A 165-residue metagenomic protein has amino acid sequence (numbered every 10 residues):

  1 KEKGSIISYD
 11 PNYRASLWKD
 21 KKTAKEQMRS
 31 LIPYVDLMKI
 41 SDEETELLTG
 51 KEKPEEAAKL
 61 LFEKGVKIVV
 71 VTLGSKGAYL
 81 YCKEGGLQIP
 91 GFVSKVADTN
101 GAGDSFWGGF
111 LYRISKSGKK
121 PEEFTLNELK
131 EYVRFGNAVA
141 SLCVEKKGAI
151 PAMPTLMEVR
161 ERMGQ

Functional and structural regions predicted by a protein language model:
K1-L60, K67, G77: Conserved beta-alpha-beta core of the PfkB/ribokinase-like small-molecule kinase fold
G50-Q165: Conserved phosphate-binding/catalytic region of the ribokinase-like
